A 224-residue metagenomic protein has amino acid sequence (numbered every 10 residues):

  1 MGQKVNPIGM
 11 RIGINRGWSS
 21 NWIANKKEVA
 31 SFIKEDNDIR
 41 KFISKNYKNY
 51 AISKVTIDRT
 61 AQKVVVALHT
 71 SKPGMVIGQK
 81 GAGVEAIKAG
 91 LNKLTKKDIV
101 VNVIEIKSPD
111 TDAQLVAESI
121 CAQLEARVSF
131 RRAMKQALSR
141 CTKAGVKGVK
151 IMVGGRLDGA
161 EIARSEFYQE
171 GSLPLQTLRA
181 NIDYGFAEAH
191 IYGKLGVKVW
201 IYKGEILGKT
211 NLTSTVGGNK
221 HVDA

Functional and structural regions predicted by a protein language model:
M1-A224: RNA-contacting regions in translation and RNA-metabolism proteins, encompassing KH/S1 modules where present
